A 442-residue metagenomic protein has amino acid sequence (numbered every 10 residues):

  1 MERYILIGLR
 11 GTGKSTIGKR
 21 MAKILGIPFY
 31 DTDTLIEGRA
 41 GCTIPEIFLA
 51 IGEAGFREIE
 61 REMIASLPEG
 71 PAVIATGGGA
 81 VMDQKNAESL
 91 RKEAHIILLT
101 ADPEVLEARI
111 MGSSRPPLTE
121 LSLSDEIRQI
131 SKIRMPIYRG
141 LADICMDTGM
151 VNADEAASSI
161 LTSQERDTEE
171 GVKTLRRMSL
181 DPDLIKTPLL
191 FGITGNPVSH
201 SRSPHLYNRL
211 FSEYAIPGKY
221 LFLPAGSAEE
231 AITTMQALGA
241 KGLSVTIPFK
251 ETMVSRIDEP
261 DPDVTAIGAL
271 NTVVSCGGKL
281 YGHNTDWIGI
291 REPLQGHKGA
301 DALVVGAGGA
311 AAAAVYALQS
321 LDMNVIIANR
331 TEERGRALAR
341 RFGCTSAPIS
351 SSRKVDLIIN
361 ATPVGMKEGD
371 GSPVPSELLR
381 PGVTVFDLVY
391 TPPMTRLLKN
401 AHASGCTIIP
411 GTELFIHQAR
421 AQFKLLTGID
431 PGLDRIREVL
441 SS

Functional and structural regions predicted by a protein language model:
G8-R10, G195, N284-W287, L294 (+2 more regions): Glycine-rich adenosine-cofactor-binding loop
R20, I24, K132-D183, S441-S442: NTP-dependent small-molecule kinase module
P28-A80, Q84-S89, P116: ATP-dependent small-molecule kinase phosphotransfer cores that center on conserved nucleotide phosphate-binding segments
L35-R39, L321-F342: NAD(P)-binding Rossmann-fold cofactor-contacting core
A80-A87, F342-I409: Rossmann-like adenosine-cofactor binding region
K92-I137: A glycine- and Lys/Arg-enriched "phosphate-lid" helix/loop adjacent to the NTP-binding pocket of small-molecule kinases
L184-H297: Phosphate/diphosphate ligand-binding glycine-rich loop within oxidoreductases
T384, L388-S442: Adenosine-phosphate binding glycine-rich loop
